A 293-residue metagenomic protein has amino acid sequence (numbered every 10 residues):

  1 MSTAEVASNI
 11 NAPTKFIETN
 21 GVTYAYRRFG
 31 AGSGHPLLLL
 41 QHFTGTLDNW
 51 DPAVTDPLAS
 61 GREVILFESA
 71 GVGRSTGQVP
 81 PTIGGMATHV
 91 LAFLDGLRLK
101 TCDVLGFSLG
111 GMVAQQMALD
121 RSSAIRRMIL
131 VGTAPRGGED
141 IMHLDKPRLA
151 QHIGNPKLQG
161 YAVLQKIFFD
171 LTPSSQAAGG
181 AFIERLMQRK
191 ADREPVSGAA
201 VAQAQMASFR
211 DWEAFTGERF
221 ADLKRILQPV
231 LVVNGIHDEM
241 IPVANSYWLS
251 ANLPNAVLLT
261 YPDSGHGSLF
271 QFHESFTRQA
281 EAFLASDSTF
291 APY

Functional and structural regions predicted by a protein language model:
V22-T76: Conserved HGGG/HGGXW glycine-rich cap/lid loop of the alpha/beta-hydrolase fold
I65-L105, R278: Active-site loop/oxyanion-hole signature of alpha/beta-hydrolase fold enzymes
K100-E139: Conserved hydrolase catalytic core segment
R126-L158: Flexible "cap/lid" loop of the alpha/beta hydrolase fold
L144, K166-A221: Alpha/beta-hydrolase
I226, V232-N234: Short beta-strand/loop motif that positions the catalytic acidic residue of the alpha/beta-hydrolase fold
H237-I241: Acidic catalytic loop of the alpha/beta-hydrolase fold
N255-Y293: Catalytic active-site module of serine/aspartate enzymes centered on a nucleophile-bearing elbow/loop
